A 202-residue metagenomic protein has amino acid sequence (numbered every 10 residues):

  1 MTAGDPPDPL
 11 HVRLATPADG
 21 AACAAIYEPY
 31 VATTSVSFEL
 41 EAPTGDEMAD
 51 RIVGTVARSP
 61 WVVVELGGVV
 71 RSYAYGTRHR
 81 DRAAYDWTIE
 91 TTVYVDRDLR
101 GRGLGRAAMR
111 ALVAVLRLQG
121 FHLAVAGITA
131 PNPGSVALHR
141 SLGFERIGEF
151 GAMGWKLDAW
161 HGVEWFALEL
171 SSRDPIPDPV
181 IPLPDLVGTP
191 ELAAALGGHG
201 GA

Functional and structural regions predicted by a protein language model:
H11-C23: A short beta-loop-alpha structural element at the N-terminal edge of CoA-dependent acyl/N-acetyltransferase catalytic
A25-A42, T55: Helix-loop element at the rim of GNAT/NAT acetyltransferase active sites that forms part of the acceptor-substrate
L40-D98, M109-R110, E169-S171, G200-A202: Acetyl-CoA-dependent GNAT
Y75-R78, V125-I128, R140, E145-G162 (+2 more regions): Conserved catalytic-core motifs of GNAT/GCN5-like acyltransferases
R100, A126-V136: Conserved beta-strand-loop-alpha-helix junction that forms the acyl-donor binding cleft
G101-V115, V136-S141: Conserved acetyl-CoA-binding loop-helix of GNAT-fold acetyltransferases
L116-I128: Conserved GNAT acetyl-CoA-binding A-motif
A152-A202: C-terminal "cap" of GNAT-fold acetyltransferases
